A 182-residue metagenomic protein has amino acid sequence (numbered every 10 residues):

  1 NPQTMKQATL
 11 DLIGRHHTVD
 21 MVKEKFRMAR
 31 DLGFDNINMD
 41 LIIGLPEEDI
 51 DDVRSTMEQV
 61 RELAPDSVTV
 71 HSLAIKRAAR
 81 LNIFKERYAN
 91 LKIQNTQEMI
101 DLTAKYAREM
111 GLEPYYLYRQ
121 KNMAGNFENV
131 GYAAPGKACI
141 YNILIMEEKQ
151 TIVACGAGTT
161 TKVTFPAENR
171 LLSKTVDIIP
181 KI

Functional and structural regions predicted by a protein language model:
N1-T103: Conserved non-cysteine loop/helix-boundary elements of the Radical SAM core domain that shape
Q3, I42, Y118, G156-G158: Anionic group-transfer/hydrolysis microenvironments
A64, G111, M123, K149-V153: A generic secondary-structure signal marking the coil-to-beta-strand transition
I75, N122, G158-T161: Short, solvent-exposed loop/turn segments at secondary-structure junctions
Y106-R119, V153: Acidic/polar loop patches that form or flank catalytic/metal-binding clefts of enzymes that bind anionic ligands
R119-N129, G136: Conserved catalytic loop of SAM-dependent methyltransferase domains
G131-I182: Radical SAM enzyme core and accessory elements
